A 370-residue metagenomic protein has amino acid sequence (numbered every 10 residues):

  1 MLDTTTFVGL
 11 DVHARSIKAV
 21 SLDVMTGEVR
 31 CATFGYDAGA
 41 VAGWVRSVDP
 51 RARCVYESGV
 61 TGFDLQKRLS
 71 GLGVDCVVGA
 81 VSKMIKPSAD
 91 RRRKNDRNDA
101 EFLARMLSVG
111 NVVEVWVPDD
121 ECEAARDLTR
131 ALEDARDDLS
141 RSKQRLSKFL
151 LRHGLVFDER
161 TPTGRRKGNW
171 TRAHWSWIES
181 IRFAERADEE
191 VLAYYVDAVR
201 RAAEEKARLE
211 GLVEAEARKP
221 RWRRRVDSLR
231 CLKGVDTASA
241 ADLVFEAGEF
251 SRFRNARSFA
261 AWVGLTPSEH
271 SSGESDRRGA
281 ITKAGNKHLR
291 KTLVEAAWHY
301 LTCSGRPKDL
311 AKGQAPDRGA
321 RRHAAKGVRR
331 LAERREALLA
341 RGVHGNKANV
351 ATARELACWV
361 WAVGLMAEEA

Functional and structural regions predicted by a protein language model:
L2-D23, L103: Gly/Thr-rich phosphate-binding beta-strand-loop-beta motif of the actin/hexokinase/Hsp70
S16-G39: Short glycine-rich, Thr/Ser-proximal phosphate-binding strand/loop in the N-terminal lobe of ATP-dependent enzymes
Y36-R53: Short, basic/hydrophobic alpha-helical segments
R51-G59, L103: Acidic beta-strand-to-loop metal/phosphate-binding motif
C76-R130, G164-W170, H174, S275-G285 (+1 more regions): Short alpha-helix plus adjacent loop in nuclease-associated cores
R91, C231, T237-A238, D242-R341: Phosphate-backbone recognition surface of nucleic-acid-processing proteins
E133-S228, D317: Glycine-rich, often acidic, oxyanion-interacting loops/wings at catalytic, nucleic-acid, or phospho-protein interfaces
R329, E333-A370: Basic, amphipathic alpha-helical segments enriched in Lys/Arg and hydrophobic/aromatic residues
